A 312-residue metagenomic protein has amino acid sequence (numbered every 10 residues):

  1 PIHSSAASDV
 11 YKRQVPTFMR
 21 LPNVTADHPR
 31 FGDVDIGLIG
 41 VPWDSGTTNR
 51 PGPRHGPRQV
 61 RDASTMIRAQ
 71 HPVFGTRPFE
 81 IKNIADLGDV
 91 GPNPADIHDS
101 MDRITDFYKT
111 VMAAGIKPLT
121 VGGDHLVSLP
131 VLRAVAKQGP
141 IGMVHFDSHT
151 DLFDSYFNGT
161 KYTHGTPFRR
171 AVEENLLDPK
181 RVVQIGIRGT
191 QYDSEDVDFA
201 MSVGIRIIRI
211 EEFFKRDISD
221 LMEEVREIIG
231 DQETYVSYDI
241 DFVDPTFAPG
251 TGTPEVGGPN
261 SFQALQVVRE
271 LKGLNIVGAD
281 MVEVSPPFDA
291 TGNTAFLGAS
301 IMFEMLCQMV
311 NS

Functional and structural regions predicted by a protein language model:
P1-A7, Y11: Single conserved hydrophobic/aromatic residue that forms the stacking wall/gate of nucleotide- or nucleobase-binding
N23-T120, H125, R188: N-terminal catalytic or cofactor-binding beta/alpha core of small enzyme domains
I39, G123, F146, I185 (+2 more regions): Active-site flanking residues adjacent to catalytic metal/cofactor-binding acidic residues
P94-I104, D196-I208, D289-N311: Short, electropositive alpha-helical surface patch
R103, Y108-K109, A113-R181: Active-site histidine-anchored catalytic micro-motif
H145, E255-R269: Gly/Ser/Thr-rich active-site loops/lids in small-molecule metabolic enzymes that frequently grip phosphoryl groups
F157-K161, P249-G257: Short glycine-enriched, charge-decorated loop/helix-capping segments at active-site entrances that position
V172-A248: Active-site rim beta-loop-alpha module in soluble metabolic enzymes
